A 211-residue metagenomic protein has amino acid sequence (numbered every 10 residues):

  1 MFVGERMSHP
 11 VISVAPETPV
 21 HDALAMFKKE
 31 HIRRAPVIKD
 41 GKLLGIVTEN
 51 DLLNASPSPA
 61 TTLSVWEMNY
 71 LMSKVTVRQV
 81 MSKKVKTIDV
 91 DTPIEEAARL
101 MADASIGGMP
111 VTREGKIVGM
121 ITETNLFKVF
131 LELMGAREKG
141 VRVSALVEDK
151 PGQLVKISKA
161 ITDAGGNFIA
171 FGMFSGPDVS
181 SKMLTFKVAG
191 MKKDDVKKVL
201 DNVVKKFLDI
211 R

Functional and structural regions predicted by a protein language model:
M1-P10, E49-K86, P93-A102, T122-S158 (+3 more regions): Tandem CBS (Bateman) regulatory domains
F2-P36, G45-E49, S56: Basic, Lys/Arg-rich alpha-helical nucleic-acid-recognition elements, primarily the DNA-binding modules of transcription
P16-T18, I88-T92: Glycine-rich beta-to-alpha transition loops that act as phosphate-gripper elements at the mouths of alpha/beta enzyme
F27, A35-D51, M101, M109-T124: A glycine-centered beta-loop-beta connector
R33, G107, N167: Short acidic/polar active-site loop segments enriched in Thr and Asp
S175-K182, R211: Short proline/glycine- and acidic-rich turn/helix-capping motifs at secondary-structure junctions
S181-G190: Short basic, glycine-rich beta-strand/loop surfaces that mediate nucleic-acid
K205-R211: Generic C-terminus detector
